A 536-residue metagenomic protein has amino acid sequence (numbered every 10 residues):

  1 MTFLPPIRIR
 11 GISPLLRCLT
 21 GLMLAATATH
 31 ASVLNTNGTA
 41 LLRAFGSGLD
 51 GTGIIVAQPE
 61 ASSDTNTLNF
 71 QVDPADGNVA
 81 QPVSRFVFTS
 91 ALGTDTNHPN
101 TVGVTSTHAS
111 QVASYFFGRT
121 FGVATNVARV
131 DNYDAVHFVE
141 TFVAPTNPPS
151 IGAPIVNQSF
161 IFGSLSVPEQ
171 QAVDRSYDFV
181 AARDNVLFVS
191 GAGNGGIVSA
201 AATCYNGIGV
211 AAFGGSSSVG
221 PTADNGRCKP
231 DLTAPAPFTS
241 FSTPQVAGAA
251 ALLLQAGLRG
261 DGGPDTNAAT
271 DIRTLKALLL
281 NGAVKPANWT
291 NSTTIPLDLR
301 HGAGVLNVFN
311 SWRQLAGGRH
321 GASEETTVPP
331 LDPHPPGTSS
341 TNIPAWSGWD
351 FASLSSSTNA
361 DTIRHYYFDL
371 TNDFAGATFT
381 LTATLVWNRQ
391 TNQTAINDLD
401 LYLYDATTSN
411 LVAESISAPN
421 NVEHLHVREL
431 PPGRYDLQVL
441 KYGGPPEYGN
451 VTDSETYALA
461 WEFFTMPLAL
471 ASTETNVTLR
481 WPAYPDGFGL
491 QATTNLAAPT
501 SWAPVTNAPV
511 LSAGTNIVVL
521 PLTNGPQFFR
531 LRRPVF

Functional and structural regions predicted by a protein language model:
L16-T27: Bacterial N-terminal signal peptides
A31-T141, S150-V156, L165-V167, A182-L187 (+4 more regions): Subtilisin-like serine protease catalytic core
A61-T65, F121, G214-G215, V284-A287 (+6 more regions): Acidic glycine-/aspartate-rich tracts in secreted/extracellular proteins
D271-K276, H320, T326, R364-F368 (+3 more regions): C-terminal edge strands of extracellular/lumenal beta-sandwich accessory domains
L297-N397, D453-T465: Secreted peptidase-domain scaffold signal
A377, P431-L440, Y484-D486, G514 (+1 more regions): A glycine-anchored, Pro-Gly-centered beta-turn/N-cap motif
T394-N421, A503: Surface-exposed beta-strand/loop patches in noncatalytic accessory domains and peripheral targeting/linker segments
T465-F536: Short, composition-biased motifs enriched in small/polar/acidic residues
